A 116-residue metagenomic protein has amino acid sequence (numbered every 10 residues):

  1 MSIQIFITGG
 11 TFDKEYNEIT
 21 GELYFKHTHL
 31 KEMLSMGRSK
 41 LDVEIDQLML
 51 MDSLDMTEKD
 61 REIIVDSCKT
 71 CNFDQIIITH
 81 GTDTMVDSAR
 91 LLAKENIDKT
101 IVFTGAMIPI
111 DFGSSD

Functional and structural regions predicted by a protein language model:
M1-D116: Active-site histidine-anchored catalytic micro-motif
